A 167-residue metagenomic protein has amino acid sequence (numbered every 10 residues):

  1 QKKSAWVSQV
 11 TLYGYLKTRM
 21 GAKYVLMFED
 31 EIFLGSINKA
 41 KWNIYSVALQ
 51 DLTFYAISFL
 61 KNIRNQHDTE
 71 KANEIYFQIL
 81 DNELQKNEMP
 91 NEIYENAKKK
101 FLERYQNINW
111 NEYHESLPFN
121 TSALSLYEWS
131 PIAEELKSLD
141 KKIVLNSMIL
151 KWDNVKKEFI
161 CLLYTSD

Functional and structural regions predicted by a protein language model:
Q1-Y24: Leu/Val/Ala/Ile-rich N-terminal alpha-helices, chiefly Sec-type signal peptides and the beginnings
K2, W6, K39-S46, E70 (+1 more regions): Alpha-solenoid helical-repeat scaffolds
R19-D68: N-terminal interaction modules that seed assembly of large macromolecular complexes
I57-A72, Q85-I93: Short, solvent-exposed secondary-structure capping/transition elements
H67-D81, I149-D153: Amphipathic alpha-helical scaffolding segments
F77-M148: Polybasic, proline/glycine-rich intrinsically disordered low-complexity segments
K141-L162: Preference for long, well-ordered alpha-helical segments
Y164-D167: Conserved small/polar residues in nucleotide/adenosyl-binding loops
